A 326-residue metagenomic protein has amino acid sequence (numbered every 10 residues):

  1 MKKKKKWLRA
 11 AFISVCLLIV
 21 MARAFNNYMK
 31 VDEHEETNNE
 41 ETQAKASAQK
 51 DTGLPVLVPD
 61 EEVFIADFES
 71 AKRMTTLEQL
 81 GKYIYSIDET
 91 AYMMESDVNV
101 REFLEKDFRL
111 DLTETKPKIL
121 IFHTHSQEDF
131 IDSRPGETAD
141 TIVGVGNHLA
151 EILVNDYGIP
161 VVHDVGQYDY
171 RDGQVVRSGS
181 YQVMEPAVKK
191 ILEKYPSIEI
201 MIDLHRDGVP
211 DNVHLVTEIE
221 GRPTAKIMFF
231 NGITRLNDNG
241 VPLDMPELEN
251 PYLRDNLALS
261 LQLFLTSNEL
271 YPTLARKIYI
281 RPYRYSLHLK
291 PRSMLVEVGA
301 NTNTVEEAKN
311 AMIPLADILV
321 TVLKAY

Functional and structural regions predicted by a protein language model:
M1-V15: N-terminal Sec-pathway targeting helices
A24-L112: N-terminal, intrinsically disordered, polar/charged segments of Gram-positive cell-envelope systems that serve as
P117-E137: Short glycine-rich His-centered loop
S126-D129, Q167-Y170, R206-D211, I233-N237 (+2 more regions): Solvent-exposed loop/turn segments at secondary-structure junctions within structured extracellular/periplasmic domains
R134-T217: Catalytic-core regions of hydrolytic enzymes
P210-L248: A short, glycine/acidic-enriched catalytic loop
P251-Y279: Active-site-adjacent substrate-binding region of metalloamidase/peptidase-like peptide-processing proteins
T273-Y326: Active-site-adjacent mobile loop/cap segments within catalytic or ligand-binding domains
